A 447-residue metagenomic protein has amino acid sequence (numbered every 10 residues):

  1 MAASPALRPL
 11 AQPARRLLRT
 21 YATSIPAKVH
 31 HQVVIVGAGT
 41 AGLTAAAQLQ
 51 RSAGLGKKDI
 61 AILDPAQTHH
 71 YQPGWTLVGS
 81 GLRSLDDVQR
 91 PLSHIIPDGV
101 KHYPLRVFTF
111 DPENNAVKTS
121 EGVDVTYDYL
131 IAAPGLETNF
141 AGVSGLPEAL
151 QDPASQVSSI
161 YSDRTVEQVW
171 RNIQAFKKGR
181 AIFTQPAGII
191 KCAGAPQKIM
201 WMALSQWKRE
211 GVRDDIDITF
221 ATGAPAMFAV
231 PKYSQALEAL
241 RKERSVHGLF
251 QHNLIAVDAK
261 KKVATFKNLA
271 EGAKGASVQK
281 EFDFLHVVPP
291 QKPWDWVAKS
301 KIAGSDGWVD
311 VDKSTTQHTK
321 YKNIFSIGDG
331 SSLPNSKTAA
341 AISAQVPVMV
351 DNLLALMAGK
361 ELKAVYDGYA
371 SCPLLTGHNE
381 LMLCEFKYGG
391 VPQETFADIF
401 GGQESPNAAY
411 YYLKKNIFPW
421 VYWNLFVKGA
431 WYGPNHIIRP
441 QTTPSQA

Functional and structural regions predicted by a protein language model:
S4-H30, V100-K198, M202-G211, H286: FAD-binding core/adjacent interface of flavoenzyme oxidoreductases
Y21, K57-D59, V100-T109, V117 (+3 more regions): A Rossmann-like FAD-binding core segment of flavoenzymes
I25-K101, A187-P231, I437, Q441-Q446: Beta1-alpha1 glycine-rich phosphate/pyrophosphate-binding loop at the start of Rossmann-like nucleotide-binding domains
A41, G135-T138, Q291-P293: Short glycine-rich anion-binding loops that position phosphate/pyrophosphate groups of nucleotides and phosphorylated
W75-L82, P147-E148, S155, I302: Short glycine-enriched, charge-decorated loop/helix-capping segments at active-site entrances that position
L150-K177, E281-A344, L354: FAD-site-proximal beta/loop scaffold in flavoenzymes
S205, I342-G368: Internal hydrophobic alpha-helix adjacent to the cofactor/substrate pocket in enzyme cavities
L383-A447: C-terminal auxiliary extensions adjacent to catalytic cores
